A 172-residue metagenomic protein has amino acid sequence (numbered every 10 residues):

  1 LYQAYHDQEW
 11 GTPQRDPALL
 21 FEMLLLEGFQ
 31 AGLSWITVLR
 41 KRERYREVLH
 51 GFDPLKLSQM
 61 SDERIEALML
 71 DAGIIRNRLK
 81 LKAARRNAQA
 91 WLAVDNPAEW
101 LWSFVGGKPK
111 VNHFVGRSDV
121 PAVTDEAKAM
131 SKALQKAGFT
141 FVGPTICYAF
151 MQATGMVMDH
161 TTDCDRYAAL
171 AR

Functional and structural regions predicted by a protein language model:
L1-R172: HhH-family (HhH-GPD) DNA N-glycosylase catalytic core used in base-excision repair
